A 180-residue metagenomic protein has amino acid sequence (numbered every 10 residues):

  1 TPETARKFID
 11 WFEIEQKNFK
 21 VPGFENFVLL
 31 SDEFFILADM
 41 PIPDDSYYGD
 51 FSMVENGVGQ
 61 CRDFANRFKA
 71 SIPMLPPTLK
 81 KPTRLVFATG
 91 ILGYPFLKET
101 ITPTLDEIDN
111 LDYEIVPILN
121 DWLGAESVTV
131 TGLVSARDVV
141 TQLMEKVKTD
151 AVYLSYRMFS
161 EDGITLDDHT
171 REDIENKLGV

Functional and structural regions predicted by a protein language model:
T1-V180: Auxiliary Fe-S-binding modules of radical SAM enzymes
